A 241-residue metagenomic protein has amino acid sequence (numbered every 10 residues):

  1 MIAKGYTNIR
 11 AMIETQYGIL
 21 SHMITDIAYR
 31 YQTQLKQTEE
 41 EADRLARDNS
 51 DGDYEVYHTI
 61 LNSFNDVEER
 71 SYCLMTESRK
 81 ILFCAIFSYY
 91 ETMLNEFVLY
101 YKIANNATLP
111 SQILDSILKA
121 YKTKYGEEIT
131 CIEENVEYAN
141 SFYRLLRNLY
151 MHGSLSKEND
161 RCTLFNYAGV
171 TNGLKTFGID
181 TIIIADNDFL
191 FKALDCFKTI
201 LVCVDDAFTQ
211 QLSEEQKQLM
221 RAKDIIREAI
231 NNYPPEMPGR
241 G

Functional and structural regions predicted by a protein language model:
M1-C84, E134-Y138, C162-G241: Extended intrinsically disordered or low-complexity regions, especially N/C-terminal cytosolic tails and loops, rather
K80, C84, S88-N187, F191-D195 (+1 more regions): Flexible secondary-structure boundary motifs
